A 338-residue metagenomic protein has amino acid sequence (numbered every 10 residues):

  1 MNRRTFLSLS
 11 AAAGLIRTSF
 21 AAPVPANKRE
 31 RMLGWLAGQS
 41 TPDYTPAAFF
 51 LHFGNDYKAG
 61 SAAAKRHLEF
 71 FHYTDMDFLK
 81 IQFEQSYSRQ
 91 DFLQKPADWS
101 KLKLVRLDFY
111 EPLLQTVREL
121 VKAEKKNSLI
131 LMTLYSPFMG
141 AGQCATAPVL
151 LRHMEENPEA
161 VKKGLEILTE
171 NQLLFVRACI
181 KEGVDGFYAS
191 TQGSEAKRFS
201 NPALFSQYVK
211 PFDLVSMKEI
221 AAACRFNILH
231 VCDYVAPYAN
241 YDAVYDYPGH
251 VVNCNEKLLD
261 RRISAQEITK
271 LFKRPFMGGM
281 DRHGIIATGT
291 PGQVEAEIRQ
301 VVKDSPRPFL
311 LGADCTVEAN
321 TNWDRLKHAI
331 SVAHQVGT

Functional and structural regions predicted by a protein language model:
T5-A22: N-terminal export signals
P23-G54, D77, I81, V105-T338: Active-site loop segments of alpha/beta catalytic cores
L36-T41, A59-G60, E69-Y73: Short secondary-structure boundary/capping segments within folded domains
T45, L51-L68: N-terminal beta1-alpha1-beta2 module of alpha/beta enzyme domains
G60-A62, R89-P96: Glycine-rich loop at the start of a catalytic domain that most often binds anionic cofactors/ligands
K65-E84: Catalytic domains of carbohydrate-active enzymes, especially glycoside hydrolases
P96-L102: Active-site gating loops and adjacent loop-to-helix segments of metal-dependent hydrolytic enzymes
